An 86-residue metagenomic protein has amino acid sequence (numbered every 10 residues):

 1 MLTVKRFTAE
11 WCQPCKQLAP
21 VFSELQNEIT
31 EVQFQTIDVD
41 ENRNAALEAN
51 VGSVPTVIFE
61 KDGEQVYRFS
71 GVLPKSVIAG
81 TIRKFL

Functional and structural regions predicted by a protein language model:
M1-L2, Q17-I37: Conserved helix-turn-beta segment immediately C-terminal to the redox Cys motif in thioredoxin-like folds
F7-P20: Conserved redox-active cysteine motifs that mediate thiol-disulfide chemistry, especially di-cysteine Cys-X(1-2)-Cys
Q13, D40, V66: Nucleotide phosphate-binding site architecture
V39-A46: Structural microenvironment flanking redox-active thiols in thiol-disulfide oxidoreductases
E48-A49, G80: Chalcogenol-based redox active-site neighborhoods
A49-I58: Structural micro-motif
F59-L86: Non-catalytic, surface beta->alpha helical segment in thiol-disulfide oxidoreductase systems
